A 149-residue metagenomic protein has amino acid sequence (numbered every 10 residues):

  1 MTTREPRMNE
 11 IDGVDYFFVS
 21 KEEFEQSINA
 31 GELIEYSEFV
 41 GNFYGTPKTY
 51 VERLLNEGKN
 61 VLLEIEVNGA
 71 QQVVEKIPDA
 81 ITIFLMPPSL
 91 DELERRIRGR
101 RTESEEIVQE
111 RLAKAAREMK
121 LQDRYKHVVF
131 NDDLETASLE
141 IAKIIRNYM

Functional and structural regions predicted by a protein language model:
T2-P6, V67-G69, P87-E92, L134-E135: Conserved nucleotide-binding/hydrolysis micro-motifs of P-loop NTPases
T2-V61, N68: ATP-dependent small-molecule kinase phosphotransfer cores that center on conserved nucleotide phosphate-binding segments
E5-I11, E92-R95, R101: A short acidic, helix-capping loop that chelates divalent metal ions and anchors anionic groups
M8-N9, R53-N56, V74-P78, K120-Q122: Conserved catalytic network of the ASCE P-loop NTPase/AAA+ motor domain
F24, L62, A115, V129: Residue-level signature of catalytic and energy-coupling elements of molecular machines, predominantly ATP/GTP-dependent
V61-E66, E75-G99: Conserved phosphate-donor/acceptor-positioning beta-strand/loop module used by diverse small-molecule
D79, R95, G99-E103, R117-M149: NTP-dependent small-molecule kinase module
E105-A113: Glycine-rich S-adenosyl-L-methionine
